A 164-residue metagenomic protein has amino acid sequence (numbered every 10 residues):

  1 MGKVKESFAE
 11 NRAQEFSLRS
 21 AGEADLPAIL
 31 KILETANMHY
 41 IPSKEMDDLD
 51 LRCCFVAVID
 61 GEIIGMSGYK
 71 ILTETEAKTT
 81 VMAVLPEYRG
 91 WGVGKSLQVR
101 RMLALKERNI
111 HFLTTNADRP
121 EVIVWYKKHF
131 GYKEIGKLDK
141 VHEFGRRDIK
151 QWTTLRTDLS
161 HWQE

Functional and structural regions predicted by a protein language model:
G2-I41, C54, W152-E164: Short amphipathic alpha-helix that is part of the acyltransferase structural core
S20, V84, A117: Conserved residues at beta->alpha junctions
A24-A28, E74, P120-E121: Short alpha-helical
E45-D50: Short loop/turn motifs at secondary-structure junctions and domain boundaries
V56, E62-K70, E76-A83: Conserved beta-strand in the GNAT
V84, G90-L103: Conserved acetyl-CoA-binding loop-helix of GNAT-fold acetyltransferases
L105-D118: Conserved GNAT acetyl-CoA-binding A-motif
D118-R147: Conserved active-site alpha-helix within GNAT-family acetyltransferase domains
